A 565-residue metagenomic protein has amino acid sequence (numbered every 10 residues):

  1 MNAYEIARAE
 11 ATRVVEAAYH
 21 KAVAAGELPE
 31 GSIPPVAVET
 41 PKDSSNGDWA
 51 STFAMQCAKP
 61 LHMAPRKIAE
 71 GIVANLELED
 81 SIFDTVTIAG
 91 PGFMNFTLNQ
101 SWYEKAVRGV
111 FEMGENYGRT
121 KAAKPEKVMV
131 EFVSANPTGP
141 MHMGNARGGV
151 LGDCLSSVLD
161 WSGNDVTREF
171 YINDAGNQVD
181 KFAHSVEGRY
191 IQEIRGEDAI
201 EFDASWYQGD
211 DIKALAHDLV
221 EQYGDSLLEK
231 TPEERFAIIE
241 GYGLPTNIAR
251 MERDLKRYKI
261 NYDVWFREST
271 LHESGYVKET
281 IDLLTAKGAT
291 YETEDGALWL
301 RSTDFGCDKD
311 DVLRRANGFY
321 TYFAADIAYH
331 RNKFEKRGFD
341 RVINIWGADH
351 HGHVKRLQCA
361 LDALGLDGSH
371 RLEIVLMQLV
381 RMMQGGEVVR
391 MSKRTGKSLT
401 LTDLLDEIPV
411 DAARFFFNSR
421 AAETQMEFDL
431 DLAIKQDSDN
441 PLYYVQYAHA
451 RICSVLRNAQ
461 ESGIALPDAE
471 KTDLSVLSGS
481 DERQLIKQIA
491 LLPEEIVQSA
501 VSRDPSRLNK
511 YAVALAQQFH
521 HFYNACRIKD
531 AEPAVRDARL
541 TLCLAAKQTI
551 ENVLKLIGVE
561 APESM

Functional and structural regions predicted by a protein language model:
N2-E104, E112-M565: Non-catalytic interaction-recognition regions
